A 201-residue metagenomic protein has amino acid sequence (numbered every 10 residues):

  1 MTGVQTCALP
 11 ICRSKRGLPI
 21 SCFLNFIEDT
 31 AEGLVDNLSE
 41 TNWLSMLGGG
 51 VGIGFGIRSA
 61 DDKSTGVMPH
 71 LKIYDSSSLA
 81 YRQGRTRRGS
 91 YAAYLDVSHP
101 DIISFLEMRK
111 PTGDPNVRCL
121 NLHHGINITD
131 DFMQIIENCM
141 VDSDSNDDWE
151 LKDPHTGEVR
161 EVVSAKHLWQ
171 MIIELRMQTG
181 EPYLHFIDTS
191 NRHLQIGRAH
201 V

Functional and structural regions predicted by a protein language model:
M1-L9, H200: Short, small-residue-biased leader/transition segments that mark boundaries at the very start of proteins
A8-R16, E40-N42: Conserved oxyanion/phosphate-binding beta-strand-loop segments in alpha/beta enzyme cores
I20-R198: Active-site cavity-forming subdomains of large catalytic enzyme subunits
